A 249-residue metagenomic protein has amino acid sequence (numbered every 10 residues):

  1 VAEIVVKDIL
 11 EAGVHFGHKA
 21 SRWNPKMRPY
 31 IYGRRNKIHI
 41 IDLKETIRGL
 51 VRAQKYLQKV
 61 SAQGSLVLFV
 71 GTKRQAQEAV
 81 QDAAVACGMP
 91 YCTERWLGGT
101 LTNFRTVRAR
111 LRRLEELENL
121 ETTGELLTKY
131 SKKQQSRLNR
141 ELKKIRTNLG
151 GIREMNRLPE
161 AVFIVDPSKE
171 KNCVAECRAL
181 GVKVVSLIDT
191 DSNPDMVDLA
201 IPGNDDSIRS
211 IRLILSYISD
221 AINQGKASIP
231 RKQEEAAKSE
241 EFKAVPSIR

Functional and structural regions predicted by a protein language model:
V1-S65, T72-K73, Q77-E121, K132-Q135 (+3 more regions): N-terminal cationic and glycine-rich segments that engage phosphates or anionic surfaces
G13, F69, V162, I214: Residue-level signature of catalytic and energy-coupling elements of molecular machines, predominantly ATP/GTP-dependent
Q54, L142, L215: Short amphipathic alpha-helical/adjacent loop interface patches that line ligand and macromolecule-binding sites
V67-G71, V184-L187: Short beta-strand segments at enzyme active-site cores
V70-K73, I164-D166: Short His-Asn-centered micro-motif
Q75-A76, K169-E170, S207: Short phosphate-engaging motifs
C87-D195, L199: Long, charge-patterned amphipathic alpha-helical coiled-coil/hairpin "stalk" segments used as oligomerization
C173-R231: Short glycine/threonine-rich loop/turn motifs
